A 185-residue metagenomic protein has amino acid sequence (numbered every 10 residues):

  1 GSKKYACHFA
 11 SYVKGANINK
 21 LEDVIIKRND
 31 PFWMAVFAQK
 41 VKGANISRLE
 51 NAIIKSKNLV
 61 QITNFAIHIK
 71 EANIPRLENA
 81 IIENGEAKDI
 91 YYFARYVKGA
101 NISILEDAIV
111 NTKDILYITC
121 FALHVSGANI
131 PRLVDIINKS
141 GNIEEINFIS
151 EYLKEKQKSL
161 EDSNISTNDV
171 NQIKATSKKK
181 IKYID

Functional and structural regions predicted by a protein language model:
G1-D185: Ankyrin repeat (ANK) tandem alpha-helical domains that serve as protein-protein interaction scaffolds, prominent
